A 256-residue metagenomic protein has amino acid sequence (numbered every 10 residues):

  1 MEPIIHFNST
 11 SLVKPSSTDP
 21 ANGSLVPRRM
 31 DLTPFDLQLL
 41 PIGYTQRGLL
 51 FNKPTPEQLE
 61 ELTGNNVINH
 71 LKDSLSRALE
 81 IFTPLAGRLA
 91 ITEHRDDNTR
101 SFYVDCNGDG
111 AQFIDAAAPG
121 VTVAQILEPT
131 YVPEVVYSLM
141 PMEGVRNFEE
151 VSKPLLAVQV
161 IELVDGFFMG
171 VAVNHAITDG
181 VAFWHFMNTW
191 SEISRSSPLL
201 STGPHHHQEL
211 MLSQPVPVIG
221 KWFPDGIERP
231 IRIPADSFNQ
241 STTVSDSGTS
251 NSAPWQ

Functional and structural regions predicted by a protein language model:
M1-F35: Long, contiguous juxta-domain segments that are non-catalytic but functionally important
L25-P27, P41-I42, Q46-P84, R88-Q256: Soluble acyl-CoA-dependent acyltransferase catalytic core bearing the H(X)4D motif
